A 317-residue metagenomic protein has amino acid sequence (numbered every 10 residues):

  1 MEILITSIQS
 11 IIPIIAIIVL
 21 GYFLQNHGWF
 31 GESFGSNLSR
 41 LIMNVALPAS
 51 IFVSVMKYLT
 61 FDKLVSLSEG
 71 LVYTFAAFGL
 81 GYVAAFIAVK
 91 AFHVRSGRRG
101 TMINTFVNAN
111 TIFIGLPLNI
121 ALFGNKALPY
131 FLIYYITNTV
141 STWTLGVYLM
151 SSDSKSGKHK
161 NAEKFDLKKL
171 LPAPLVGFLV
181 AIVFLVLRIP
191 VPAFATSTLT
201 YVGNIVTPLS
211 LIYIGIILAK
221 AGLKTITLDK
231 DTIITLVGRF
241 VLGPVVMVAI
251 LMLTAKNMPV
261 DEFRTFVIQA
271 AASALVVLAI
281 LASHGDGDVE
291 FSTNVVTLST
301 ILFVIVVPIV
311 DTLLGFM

Functional and structural regions predicted by a protein language model:
M1-M317: Alpha-helical transmembrane segments of multi-pass small-molecule/ion transporters
